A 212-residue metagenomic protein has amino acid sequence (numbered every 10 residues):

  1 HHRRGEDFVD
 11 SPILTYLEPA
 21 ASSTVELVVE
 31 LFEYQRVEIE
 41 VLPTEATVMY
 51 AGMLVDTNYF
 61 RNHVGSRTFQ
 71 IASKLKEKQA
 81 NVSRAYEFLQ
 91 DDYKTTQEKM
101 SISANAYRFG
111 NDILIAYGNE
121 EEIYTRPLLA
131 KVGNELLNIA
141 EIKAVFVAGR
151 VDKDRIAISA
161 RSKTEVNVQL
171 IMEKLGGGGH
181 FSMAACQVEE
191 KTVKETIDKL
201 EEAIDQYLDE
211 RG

Functional and structural regions predicted by a protein language model:
H1-R3, G179-H180: Histidine-centered active-site/metal-ligand motif
H2-A72: Short alpha-helices
Y50, V55-G212: Hydrophobic helix-and-loop "lid/oligomerization" segment in the mid-to-C-terminal part of catalytic domains
